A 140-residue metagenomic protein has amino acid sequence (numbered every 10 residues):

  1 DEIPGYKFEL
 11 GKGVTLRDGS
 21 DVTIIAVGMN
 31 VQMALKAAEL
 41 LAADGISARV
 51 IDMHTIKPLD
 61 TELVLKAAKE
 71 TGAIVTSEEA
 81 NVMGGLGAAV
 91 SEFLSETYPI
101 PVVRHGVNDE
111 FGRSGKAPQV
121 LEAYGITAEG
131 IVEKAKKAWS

Functional and structural regions predicted by a protein language model:
D1-S140: Thiamine diphosphate
